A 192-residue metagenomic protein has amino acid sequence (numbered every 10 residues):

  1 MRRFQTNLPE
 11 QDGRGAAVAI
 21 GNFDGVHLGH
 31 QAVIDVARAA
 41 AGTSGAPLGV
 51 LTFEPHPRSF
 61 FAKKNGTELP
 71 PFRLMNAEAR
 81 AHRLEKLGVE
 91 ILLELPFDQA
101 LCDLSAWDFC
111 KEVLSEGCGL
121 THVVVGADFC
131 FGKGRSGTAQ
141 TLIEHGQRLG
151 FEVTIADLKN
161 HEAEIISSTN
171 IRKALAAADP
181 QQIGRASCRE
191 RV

Functional and structural regions predicted by a protein language model:
M1-R189: Nucleotidyltransferase catalytic core that binds NTPs
